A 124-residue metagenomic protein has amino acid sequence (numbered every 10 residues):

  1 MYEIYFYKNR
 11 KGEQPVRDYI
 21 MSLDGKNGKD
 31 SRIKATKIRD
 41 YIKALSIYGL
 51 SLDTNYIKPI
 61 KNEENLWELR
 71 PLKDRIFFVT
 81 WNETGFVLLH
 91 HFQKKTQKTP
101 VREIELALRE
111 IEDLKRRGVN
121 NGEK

Functional and structural regions predicted by a protein language model:
M1-K73, E83-G85, Q93-K124: Basic, Lys/Arg-enriched alpha-helical interface segments
I76-V79: Short, surface-exposed beta-strand/loop micro-motifs that present aromatic residues
L89: ATP-dependent carboxylate-activation loops
